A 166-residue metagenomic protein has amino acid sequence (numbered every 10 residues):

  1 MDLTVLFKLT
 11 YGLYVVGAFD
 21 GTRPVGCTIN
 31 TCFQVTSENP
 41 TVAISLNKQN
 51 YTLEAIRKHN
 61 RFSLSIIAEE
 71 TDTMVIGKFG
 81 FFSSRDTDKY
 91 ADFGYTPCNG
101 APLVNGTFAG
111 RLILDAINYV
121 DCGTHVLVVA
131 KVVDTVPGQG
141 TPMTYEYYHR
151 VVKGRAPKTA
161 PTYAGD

Functional and structural regions predicted by a protein language model:
M1-D166: Basic, polyanion-binding surface patches
